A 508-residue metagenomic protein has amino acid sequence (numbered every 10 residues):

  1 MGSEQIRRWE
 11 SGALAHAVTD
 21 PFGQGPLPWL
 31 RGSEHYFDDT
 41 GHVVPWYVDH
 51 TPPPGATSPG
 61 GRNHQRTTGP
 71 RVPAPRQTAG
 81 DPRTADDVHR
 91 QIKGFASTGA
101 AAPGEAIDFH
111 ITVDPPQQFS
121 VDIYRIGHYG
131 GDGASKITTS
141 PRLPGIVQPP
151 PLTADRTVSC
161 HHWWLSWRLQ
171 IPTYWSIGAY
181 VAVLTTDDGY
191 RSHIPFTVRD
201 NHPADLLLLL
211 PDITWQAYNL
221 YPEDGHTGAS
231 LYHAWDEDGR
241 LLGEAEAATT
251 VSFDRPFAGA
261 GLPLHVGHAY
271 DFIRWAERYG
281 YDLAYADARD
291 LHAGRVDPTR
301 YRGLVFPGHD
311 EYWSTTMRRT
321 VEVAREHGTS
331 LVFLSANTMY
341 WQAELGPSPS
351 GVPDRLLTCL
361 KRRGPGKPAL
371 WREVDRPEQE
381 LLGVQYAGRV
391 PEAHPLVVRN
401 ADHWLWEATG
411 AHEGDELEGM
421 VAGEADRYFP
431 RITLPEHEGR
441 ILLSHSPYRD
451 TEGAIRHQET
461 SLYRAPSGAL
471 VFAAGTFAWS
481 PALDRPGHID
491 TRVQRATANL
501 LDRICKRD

Functional and structural regions predicted by a protein language model:
M1-I92: N-terminal pre-domain segments of enzymes
G23-H50, S58-N63, G69, K136-T157 (+2 more regions): Aromatic- and acidic-residue-enriched carbohydrate-binding clefts of CAZyme catalytic domains
T40, P45, K93-Q118, D122-Y129 (+1 more regions): Ligand-binding face of N-terminal immunoglobulin V-set domains in extracellular IgSF glycoproteins
A106-H110, Q118-S120, A179-V181, P195 (+6 more regions): Beta-sheet entry/capping signal
P116-G130, A134-P141, D188-R300: Aromatic-Pro/Gly-enriched surface loop or interdomain linker that acts as a lid/target-recognition segment
I146-H161, S166-Q170, S176, G261-P347: Helical hinge/lid and interdomain linker segments adjacent to catalytic or ligand-binding clefts that mediate domain
T185, L209-I213, A288-R289, F306-H309 (+3 more regions): Active-site-proximal beta-strand/loop segments in catalytic clefts of secreted hydrolases
W341-Q342, G346-D508: Long, C-terminal catalytic modules of enzymes
